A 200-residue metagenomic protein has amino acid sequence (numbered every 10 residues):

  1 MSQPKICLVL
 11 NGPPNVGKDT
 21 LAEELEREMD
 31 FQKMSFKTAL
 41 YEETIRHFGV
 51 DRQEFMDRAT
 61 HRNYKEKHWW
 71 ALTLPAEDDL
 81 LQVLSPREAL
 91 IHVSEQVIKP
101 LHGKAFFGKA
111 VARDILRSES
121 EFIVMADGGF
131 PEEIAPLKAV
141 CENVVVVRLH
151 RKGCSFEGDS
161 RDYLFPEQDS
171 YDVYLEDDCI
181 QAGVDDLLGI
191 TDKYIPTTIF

Functional and structural regions predicted by a protein language model:
S2-L8: Extreme N-terminal starter segment of soluble prokaryotic enzymes
L10, M125: Hydrophobic anchor at the beta1->P-loop junction of P-loop NTPases
N11-V16, A105, A110, P131-V140 (+1 more regions): Small-molecule kinase domains that catalyze NTP-dependent phosphoryl transfer to phosphate-bearing small molecules
D19: Walker A/P-loop
R27-M34: Post-Walker A helix-loop "phosphate-sensing" segment adjacent to the P-loop in P-loop NTPases
S35-A39, G128-G129, D178-C179: Short beta->alpha linker loops
T38-S120: ATP-dependent small-molecule kinase phosphotransfer cores that center on conserved nucleotide phosphate-binding segments
